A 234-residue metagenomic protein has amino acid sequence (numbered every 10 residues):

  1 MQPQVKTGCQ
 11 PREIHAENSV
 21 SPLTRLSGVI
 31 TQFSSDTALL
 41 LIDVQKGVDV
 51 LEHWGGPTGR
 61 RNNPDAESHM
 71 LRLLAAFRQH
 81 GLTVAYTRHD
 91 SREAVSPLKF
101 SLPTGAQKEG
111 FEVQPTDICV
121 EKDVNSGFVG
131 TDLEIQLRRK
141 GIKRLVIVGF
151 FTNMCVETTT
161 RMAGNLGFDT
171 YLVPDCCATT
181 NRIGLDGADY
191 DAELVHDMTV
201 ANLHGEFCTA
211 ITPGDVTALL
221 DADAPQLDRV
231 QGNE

Functional and structural regions predicted by a protein language model:
Q2-A38, L71-A75, Q79-H80, R92 (+1 more regions): Active-site-adjacent betaalpha module
T37, H53-V84: A short alpha/beta connector and helix-capping loop motif
A38-V48: Acidic-leg catalytic submotif of subtilisin-like serine proteases
L41, T87, V173: Generic enzyme active-site microenvironment
K46-G47, V84, D90-E93: Short active-site-proximal "capping" loops at secondary-structure junctions
V50-H53, S96-L98: Short, glycine/acidic-enriched capping/hinge loops at junctions between secondary-structure elements
L51-G56, I183-L185: Short acidic, glycine/proline-rich loop/turn micro-motifs
